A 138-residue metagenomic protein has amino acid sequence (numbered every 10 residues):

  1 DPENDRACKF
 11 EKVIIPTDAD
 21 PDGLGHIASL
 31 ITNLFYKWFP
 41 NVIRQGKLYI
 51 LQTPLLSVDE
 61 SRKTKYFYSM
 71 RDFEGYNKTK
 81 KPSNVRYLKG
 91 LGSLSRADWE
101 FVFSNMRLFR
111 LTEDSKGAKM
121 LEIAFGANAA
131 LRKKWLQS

Functional and structural regions predicted by a protein language model:
D1-S138: Conserved phosphate-chemistry cores used by DNA topoisomerases
